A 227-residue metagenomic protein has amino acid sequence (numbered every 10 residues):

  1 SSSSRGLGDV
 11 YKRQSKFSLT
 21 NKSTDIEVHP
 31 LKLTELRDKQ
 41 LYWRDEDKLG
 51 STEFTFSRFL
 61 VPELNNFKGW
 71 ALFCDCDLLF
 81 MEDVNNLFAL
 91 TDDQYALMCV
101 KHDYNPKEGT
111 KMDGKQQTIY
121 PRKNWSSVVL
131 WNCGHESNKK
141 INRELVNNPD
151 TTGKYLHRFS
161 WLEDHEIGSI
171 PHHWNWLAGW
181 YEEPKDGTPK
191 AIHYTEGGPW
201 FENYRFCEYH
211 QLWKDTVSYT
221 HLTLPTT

Functional and structural regions predicted by a protein language model:
S1-G8, T20-K22, D215: Short, intrinsically disordered, charge-balanced linker/junction segments flanking boundaries in proteins
G6-Q14, T220-T226: Conserved small/polar residues in nucleotide/adenosyl-binding loops
K12-I26, G69: N-terminal G-site helix/loop of the GST-like fold
N21-T24, H29-R37, V128-L222: A glycosyltransferase accessory/donor-loop signature
H29-V61: Active-site-proximal specificity loops/subdomain of glycosyltransferases
L41-L49, K111-Q116, P184-G187: Short, surface-exposed amphipathic charged segments that create phosphate/polyanion-binding patches used for binding
S57-P106, L130: GT-A fold catalytic core of metal-dependent nucleotide-sugar glycosyltransferases, centered on the diacidic
D92-G153: Conserved catalytic core of nucleotide-sugar-dependent glycosyltransferases
